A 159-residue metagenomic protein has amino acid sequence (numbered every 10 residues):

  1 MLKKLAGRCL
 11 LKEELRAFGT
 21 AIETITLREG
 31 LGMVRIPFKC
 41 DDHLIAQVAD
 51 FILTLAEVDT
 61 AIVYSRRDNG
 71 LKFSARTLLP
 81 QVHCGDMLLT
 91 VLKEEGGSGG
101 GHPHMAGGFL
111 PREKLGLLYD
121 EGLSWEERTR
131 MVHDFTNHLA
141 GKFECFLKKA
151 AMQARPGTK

Functional and structural regions predicted by a protein language model:
M1-L27: Accessory alpha-helical/coil subdomains and C-terminal extensions that flank or cap enzyme catalytic cores
T26-K159: Gly/His-enriched, cation/cofactor- and phosphate-binding structural elements
